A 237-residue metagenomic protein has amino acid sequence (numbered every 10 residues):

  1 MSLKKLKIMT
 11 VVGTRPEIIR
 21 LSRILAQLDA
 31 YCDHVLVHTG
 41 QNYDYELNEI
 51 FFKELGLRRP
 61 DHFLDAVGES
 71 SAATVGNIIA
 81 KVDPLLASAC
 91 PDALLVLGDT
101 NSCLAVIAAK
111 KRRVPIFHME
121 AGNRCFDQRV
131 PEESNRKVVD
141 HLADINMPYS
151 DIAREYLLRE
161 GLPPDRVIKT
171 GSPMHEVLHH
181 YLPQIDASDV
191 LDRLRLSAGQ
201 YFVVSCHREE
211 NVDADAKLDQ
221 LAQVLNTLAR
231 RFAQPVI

Functional and structural regions predicted by a protein language model:
M1-Q41: N-terminal subdomain of nucleotide-sugar transferases
I8-I18, H207-D219: Short, glycine-rich nucleotide/cofactor-binding loops
M9-V12, E17-I24, F51, F63-L162: Active-site and donor-binding regions of nucleotide-sugar-utilizing enzymes
T10, L36-H38, H118, K169 (+2 more regions): Structural beta-sheet core signal
D33, L225-I237: A conserved nucleotide-sugar
N42-E46, D65, L142-K217: A nucleotide-sugar donor-handling region in carbohydrate enzymes
N42-R58: N-terminal beta-loop-helix "entrance" segment that forms/cooperates in small-molecule cofactor or anionic ligand
V130-S134, I185-D186, A216-V224: Charged helix-capping and loop-helix junction motifs
